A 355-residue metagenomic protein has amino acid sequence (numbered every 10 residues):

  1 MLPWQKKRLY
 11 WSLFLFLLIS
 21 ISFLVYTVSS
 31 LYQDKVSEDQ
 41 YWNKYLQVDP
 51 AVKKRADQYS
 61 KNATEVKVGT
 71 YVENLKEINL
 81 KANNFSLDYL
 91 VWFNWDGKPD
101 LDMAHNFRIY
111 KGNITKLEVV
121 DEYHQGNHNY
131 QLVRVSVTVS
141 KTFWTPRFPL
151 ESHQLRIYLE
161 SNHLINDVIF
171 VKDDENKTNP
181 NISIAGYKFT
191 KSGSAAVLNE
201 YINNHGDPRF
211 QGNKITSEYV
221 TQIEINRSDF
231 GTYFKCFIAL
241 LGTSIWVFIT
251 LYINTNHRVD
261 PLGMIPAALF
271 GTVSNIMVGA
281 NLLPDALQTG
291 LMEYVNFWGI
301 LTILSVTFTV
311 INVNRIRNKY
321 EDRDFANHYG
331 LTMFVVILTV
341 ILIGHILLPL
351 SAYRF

Functional and structural regions predicted by a protein language model:
M1-R8, D324-H328: Short, Lys/Arg-rich N-terminal segment immediately upstream of the first membrane anchor
L9-Y10, Y233: Membrane-interface helix starts
W11-T27: Hydrophobic membrane-insertion alpha-helices, especially the h-region of bacterial N-terminal signal peptides
L24-T27, I343-L347: Hydrophobic membrane-targeting signal helices
T27-E224: Soluble non-transmembrane domains of integral membrane proteins
L46-P50, Y89, N327-G344: Alpha-helical membrane-associated segments of multi-pass integral membrane proteins
Q222-T339: Channel- or pocket-lining gating/hinge segments that regulate access to a cavity or pore
I346-F355: Juxtamembrane boundary at the C-terminal end of a transmembrane helix
